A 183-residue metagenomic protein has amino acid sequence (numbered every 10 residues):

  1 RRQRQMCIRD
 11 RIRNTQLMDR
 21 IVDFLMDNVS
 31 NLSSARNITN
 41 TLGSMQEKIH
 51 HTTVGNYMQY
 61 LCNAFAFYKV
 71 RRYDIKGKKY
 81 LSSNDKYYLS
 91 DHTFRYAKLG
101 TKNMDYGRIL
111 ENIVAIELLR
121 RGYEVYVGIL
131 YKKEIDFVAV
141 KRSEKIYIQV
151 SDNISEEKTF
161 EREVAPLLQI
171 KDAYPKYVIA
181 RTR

Functional and structural regions predicted by a protein language model:
R1-R2: Acidic, glycine- and histidine-enriched catalytic cores of nucleic acid- and nucleotide-handling enzymes, centered on
Q5, R9-K145: Accessory nucleic acid-recognition modules appended to NTPase machines
T93, S151-D152: Short, histidine-centered active-site or binding-site loop motifs used for metal coordination, general acid-base
G128, D152-R183: Catalytic cores of nucleic-acid endonucleases
I148: Conserved beta3 VAIK motif of the Hanks protein kinase fold
